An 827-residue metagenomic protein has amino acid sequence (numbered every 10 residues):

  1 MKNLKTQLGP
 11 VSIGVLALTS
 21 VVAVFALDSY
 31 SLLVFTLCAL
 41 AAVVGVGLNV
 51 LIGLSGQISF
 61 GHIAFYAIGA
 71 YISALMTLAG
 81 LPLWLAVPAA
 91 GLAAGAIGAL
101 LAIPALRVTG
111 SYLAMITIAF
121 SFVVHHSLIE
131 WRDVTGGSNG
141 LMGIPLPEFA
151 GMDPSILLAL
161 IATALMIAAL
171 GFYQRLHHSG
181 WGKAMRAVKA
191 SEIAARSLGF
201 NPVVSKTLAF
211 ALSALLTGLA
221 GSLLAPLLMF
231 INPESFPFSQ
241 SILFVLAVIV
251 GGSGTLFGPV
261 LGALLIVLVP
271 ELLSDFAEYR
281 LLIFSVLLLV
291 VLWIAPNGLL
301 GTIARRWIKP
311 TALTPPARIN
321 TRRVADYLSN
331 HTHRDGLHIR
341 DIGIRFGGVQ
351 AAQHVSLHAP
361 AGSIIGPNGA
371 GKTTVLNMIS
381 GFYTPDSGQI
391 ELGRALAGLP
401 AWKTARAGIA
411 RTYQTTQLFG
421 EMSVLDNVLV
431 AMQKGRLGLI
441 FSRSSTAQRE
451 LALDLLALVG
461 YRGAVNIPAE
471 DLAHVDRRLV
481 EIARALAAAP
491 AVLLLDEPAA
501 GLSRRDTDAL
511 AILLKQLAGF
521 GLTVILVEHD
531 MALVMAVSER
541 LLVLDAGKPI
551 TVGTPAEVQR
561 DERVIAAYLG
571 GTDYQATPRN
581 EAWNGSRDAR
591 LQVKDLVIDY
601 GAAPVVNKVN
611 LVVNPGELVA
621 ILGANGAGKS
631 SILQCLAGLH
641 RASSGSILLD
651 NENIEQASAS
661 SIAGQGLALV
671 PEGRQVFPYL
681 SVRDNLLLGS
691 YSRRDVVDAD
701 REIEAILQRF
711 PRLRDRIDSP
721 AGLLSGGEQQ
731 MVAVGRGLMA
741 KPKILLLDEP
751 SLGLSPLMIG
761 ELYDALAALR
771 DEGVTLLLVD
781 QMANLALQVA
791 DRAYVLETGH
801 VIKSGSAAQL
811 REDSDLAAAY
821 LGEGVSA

Functional and structural regions predicted by a protein language model:
K2-R318: Transmembrane alpha-helices and adjacent helix-loop boundaries
I365-P367, L622-A624: The feature captures the beta-strand-to-loop junction immediately N-terminal to the Walker
S380, A637: Helix-to-loop junction immediately C-terminal to a conserved catalytic motif
Q389-R406, S646-G664, A807: ABC ATPase NBD Q-loop/coupling interface
L486, G737-L738: ABC ATPase C-loop
A489, K741: Conserved catalytic motifs of ABC-family nucleotide-binding domains
L493-E497, L745-D748: Catalytic Walker B motif of ABC-type/P-loop ATPase nucleotide-binding domains
V534-A536, A786-Q788: A short, surface-exposed alpha-helical micro-motif characterized by mixed small hydrophobic and charged/polar residues
